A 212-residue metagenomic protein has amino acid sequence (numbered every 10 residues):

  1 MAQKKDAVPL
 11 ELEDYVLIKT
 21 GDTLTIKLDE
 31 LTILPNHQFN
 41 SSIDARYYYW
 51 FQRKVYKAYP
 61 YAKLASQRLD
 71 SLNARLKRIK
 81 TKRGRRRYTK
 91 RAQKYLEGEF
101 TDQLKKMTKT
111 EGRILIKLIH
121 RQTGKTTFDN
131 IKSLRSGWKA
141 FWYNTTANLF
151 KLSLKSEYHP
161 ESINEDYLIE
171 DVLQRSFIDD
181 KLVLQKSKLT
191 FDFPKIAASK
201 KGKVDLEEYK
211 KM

Functional and structural regions predicted by a protein language model:
M1-V8, K211: Bacterial Sec-dependent N-terminal signal peptides
K5-L12, V16, T23-L24: N-terminal, intrinsically disordered low-complexity tails/presequences enriched in Lys/Ser/Pro and small residues
I18-L96: Early exported N-terminus immediately downstream of N-terminal targeting peptides
Y49, K63-S66, D70, T110-R113 (+3 more regions): Non-catalytic, well-ordered alpha-helical scaffold segments
Y61, R78-R85, K106, K155 (+1 more regions): Intrinsically disordered or highly flexible coil/loop and linker segments, enriched in small and charged/polar residues
S71-S133, F141: Mid-length scaffold segments of soluble, non-membrane domains
I131-K181: An amphipathic alpha-helical core segment
V172-M212: A cross-kingdom marker for long, charged
